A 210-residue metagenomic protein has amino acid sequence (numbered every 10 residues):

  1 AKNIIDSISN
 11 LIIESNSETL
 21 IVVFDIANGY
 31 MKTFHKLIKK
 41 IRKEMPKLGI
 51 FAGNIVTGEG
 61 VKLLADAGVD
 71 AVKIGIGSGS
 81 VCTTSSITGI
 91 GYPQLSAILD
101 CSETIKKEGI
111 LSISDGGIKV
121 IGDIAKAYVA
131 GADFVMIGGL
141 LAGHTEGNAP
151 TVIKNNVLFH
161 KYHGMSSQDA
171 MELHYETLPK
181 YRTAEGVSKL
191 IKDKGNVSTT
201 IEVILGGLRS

Functional and structural regions predicted by a protein language model:
A1-E18, D193: Asparagine-rich low-complexity intrinsically disordered tracts
A1-S7, I26-K47, I55-A65, G79-S102 (+1 more regions): Active-site-adjacent beta->alpha loops and helix N-cap segments on the catalytic face of soluble alpha/beta enzymes
N3-L11, V56-I74, I118-D133: Catalytic cores of alpha/beta
L11-I21, S78-S86: Gly-rich Lys/Arg/Thr-decorated short loops/hinges at beta-loop-alpha junctions or inter-strand turns that position
E18-I21, I41-V56, A71, T104-G116: Short beta-strand/loop segments at the ligand-binding rim of alpha/beta enzyme cores
F24-I26, A52, I74, I137: Conserved beta-strand positions
A27, G75-G77, G117, L140: Anionic group-transfer/hydrolysis microenvironments
A67, G89-S114, I118-S210: Alpha/beta catalytic cores of nucleotide-metabolism and tRNA/nucleoside-modifying enzymes
